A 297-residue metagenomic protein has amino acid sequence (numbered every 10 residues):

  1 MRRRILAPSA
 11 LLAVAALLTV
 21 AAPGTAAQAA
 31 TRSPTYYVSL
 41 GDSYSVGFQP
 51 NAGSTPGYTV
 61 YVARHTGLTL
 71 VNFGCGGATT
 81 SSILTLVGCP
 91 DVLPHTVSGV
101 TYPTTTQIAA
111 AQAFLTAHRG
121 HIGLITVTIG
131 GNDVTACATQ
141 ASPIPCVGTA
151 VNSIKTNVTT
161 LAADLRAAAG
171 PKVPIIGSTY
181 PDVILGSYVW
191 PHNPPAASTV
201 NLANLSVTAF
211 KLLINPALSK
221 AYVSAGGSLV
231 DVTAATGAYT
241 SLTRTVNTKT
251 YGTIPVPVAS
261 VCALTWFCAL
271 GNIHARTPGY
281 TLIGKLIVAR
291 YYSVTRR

Functional and structural regions predicted by a protein language model:
M1-A29: Secretory targeting and sorting signals
G24-T35, V60-R64, T104-I125, T159-P171 (+2 more regions): Short amphipathic alpha-helices and their capping/turn segments at secondary-structure boundaries
A29-L86, I125: Serine-esterase "nucleophile elbow" of acetyl-processing enzymes
Y36-G41, S45-G47, T69-G74, G123-T128 (+4 more regions): Structural recognition of the beta-strand scaffold that forms the well-ordered cores of secreted hydrolase catalytic
T85-P103, P191-P195, L242-A269: Surface-exposed intrinsically disordered loops and tails
V92-A150, D182: Oxyanion-hole/transition-state-stabilizing segment in secreted/luminal serine hydrolases and related acyltransferases
S153-K155, L185-A234: Substrate-gating cap/lid alpha-helix
I254-R297: Histidine-centered active-site loop/cap adjacent to the catalytic His in serine esterases/O-acetyl transfer systems
